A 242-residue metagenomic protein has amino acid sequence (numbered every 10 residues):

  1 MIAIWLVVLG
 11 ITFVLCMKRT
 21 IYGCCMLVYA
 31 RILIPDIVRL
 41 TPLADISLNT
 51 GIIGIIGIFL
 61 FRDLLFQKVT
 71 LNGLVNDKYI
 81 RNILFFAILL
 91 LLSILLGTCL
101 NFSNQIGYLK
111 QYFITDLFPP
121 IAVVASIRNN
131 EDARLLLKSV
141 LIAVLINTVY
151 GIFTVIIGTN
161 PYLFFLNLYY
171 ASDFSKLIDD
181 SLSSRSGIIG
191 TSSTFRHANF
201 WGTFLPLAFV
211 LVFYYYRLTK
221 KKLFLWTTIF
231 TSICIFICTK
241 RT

Functional and structural regions predicted by a protein language model:
M1-L92, N104, E131, K138 (+1 more regions): Transmembrane signal-anchor hairpin modules in multi-pass inner-membrane enzymes, especially those that act on
V8-F13, I88-L95, F118, L137-N167 (+1 more regions): Alpha-helical transmembrane segments of multi-pass inner-membrane proteins
Y22, I34-D45, L117-V124, V149-T154 (+1 more regions): Juxtamembrane membrane-interface segments at transmembrane alpha-helix termini
A30, R62, G97, V123-R128 (+3 more regions): Membrane-water interface at transmembrane helix exits
L40-T41, T98-G107, F236-I237: Membrane-interface helix caps and helix-loop-helix hairpins in membrane proteins
S47-L48, Q105, L109-K110, R196-F200 (+1 more regions): Replace "multi-pass membrane enzymes" with "multi-pass membrane proteins
T50-G51, R81, F85-I88, F102-A125 (+1 more regions): Aromatic-anchored transmembrane helix interface
I52-R62, T115-V124, F204-F213: Hydrophobic cores of alpha-helical transmembrane segments in multi-pass inner/ER membrane proteins, independent
